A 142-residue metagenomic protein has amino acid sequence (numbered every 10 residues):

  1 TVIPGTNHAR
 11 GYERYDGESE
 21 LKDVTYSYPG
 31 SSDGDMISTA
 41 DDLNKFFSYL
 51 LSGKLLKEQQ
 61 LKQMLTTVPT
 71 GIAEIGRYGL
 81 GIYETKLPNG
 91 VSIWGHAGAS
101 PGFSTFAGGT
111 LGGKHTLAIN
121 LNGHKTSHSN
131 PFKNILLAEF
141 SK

Functional and structural regions predicted by a protein language model:
T1-G11, Y15: Active-site helix/loop module of the DD-peptidase/beta-lactamase fold, centered on the serine-lysine SxxK catalytic
E18-K142: Catalytic loop of the DD-peptidase/beta-lactamase superfamily, centered on the K-T-G motif and neighboring
